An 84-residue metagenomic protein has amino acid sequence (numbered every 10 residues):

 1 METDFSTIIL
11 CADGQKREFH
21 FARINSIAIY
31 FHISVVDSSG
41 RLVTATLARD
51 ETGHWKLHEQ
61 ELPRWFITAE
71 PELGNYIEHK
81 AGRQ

Functional and structural regions predicted by a protein language model:
M1-S26: Negatively charged, low-complexity tracts enriched in Asp/Glu with abundant Ser/Thr
T7-I8, F31, A45: Residue-level detector of beta-strand structural context in well-folded domains
I9-L10, S34-V36: A generic structural motif
A12, S38, E51: Short, ordered coil/turn segments that flank beta-strands lining enzyme active or ligand-binding pockets
R17, I29, V43: Short acidic, gly/pro-rich beta-turn/loop elements at beta-sheet edges and active-site/ligand-binding grooves
S26-V35: Short, surface-exposed, low-complexity cationic segments
R41-Q84: Acidic, low-complexity intrinsically disordered segments
